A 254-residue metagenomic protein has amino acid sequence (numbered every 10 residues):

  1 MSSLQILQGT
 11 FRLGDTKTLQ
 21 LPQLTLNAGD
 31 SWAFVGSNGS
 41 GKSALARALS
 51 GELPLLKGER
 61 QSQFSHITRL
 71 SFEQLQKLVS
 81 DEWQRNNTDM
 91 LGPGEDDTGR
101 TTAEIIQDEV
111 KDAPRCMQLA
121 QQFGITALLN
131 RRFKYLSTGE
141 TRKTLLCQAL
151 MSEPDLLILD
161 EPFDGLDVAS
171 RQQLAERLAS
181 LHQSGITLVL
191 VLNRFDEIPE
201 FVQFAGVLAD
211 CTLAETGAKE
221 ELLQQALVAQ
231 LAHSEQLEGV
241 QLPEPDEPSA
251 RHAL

Functional and structural regions predicted by a protein language model:
A46-V110: ABC ATPase nucleotide-binding domain signature region
D112-L128: Conserved ABC ATPase "signature" region
R132-L136: Conserved ABC ATPase signature
L146: Hydrophobic anchor residue at the start of the ABC signature
E161-P162: Walker B catalytic motif
V191-N193: H-loop/switch region of ABC-family ATPase nucleotide-binding domains
T212-E235: Conserved beta-strand-loop-alpha-helix hinge in the C-terminal portion of ABC ATPase nucleotide-binding domains
